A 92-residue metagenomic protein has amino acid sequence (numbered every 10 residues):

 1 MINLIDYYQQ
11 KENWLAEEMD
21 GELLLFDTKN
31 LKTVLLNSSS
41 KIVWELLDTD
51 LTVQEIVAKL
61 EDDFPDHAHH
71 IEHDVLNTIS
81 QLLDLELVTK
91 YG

Functional and structural regions predicted by a protein language model:
M1-K41, E45, L76, Y91: Acidic, low-complexity/disordered tracts enriched in E/D and polar residues
K32-G92: Long, charge-rich, low-complexity alpha-helical segments
